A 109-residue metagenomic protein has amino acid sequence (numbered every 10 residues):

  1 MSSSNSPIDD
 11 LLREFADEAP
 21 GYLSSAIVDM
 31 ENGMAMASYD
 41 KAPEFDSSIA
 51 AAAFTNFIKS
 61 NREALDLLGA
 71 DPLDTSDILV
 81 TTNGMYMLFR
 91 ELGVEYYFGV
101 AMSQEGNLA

Functional and structural regions predicted by a protein language model:
M1-L23, E31-A109: Acidic, low-complexity cytosolic segments
V28: N-terminal glycine-rich anion-binding loops that anchor highly charged ligand groups
